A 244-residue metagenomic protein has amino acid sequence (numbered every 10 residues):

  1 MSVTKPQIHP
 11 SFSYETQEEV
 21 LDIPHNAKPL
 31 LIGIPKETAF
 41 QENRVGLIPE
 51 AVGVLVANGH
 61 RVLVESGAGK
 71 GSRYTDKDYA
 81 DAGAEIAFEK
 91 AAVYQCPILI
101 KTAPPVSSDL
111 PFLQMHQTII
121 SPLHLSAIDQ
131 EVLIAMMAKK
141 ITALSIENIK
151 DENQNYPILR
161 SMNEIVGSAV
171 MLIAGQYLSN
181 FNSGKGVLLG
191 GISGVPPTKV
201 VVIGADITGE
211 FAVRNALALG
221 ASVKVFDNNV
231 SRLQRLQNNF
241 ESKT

Functional and structural regions predicted by a protein language model:
M1-L31, E37, S107-T198: Glycine/serine-rich phosphate-binding loop and adjoining beta1-alpha1 elements at the start of nucleotide-handling
T16-A135, I141: An N-terminal-biased, well-structured beta-alpha scaffold segment characteristic of Rossmann-like dinucleotide-binding
P35-K36, F40-E65, G69, G184-T244: Glycine-rich phosphate/diphosphate-binding loop of Rossmann-like nucleotide-binding domains
A57-R61, A84, I98-K101, A138-T142 (+4 more regions): Generic secondary-structure signature for well-ordered alpha-helical cores
R73-T75, I98, Q154-Y156, R235-L236 (+1 more regions): Short Asp/Glu-rich motifs
Y79-G83, S161-E164, E241-T244: Short, hinge-like loop/turn segments at secondary-structure boundaries
A92-P104, L113-I120, A174-S183, G209-S222: Short, surface-exposed, charge-dense and proline/glycine-enriched linear segments
